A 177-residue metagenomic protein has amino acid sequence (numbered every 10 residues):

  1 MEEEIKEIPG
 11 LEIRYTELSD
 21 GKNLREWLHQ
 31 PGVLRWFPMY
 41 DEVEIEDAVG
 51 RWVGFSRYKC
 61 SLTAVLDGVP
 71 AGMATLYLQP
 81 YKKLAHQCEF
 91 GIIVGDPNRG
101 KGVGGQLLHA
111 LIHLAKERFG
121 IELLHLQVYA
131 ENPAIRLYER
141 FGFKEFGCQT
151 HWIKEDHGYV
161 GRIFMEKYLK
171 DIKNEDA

Functional and structural regions predicted by a protein language model:
M1-E4, Y159-A177: Terminal substrate-recognition subdomain of acyl/acetyltransferases
G10-E26: A short beta-loop-alpha structural element at the N-terminal edge of CoA-dependent acyl/N-acetyltransferase catalytic
Y15-L18, F37-P97, L108, L114 (+1 more regions): Acetyl-CoA-dependent GNAT
N23, E89, P133: Amphipathic alpha-helical recognition patches that constitute DNA-binding helices
E26-Y40: Helix-loop element at the rim of GNAT/NAT acetyltransferase active sites that forms part of the acceptor-substrate
K101, G105, E131-C148: Conserved active-site alpha-helix within GNAT-family acetyltransferase domains
K116-Q127: Conserved GNAT acetyl-CoA-binding A-motif
H125-Q127, K144-Y159: Conserved catalytic-core motifs of GNAT/GCN5-like acyltransferases
